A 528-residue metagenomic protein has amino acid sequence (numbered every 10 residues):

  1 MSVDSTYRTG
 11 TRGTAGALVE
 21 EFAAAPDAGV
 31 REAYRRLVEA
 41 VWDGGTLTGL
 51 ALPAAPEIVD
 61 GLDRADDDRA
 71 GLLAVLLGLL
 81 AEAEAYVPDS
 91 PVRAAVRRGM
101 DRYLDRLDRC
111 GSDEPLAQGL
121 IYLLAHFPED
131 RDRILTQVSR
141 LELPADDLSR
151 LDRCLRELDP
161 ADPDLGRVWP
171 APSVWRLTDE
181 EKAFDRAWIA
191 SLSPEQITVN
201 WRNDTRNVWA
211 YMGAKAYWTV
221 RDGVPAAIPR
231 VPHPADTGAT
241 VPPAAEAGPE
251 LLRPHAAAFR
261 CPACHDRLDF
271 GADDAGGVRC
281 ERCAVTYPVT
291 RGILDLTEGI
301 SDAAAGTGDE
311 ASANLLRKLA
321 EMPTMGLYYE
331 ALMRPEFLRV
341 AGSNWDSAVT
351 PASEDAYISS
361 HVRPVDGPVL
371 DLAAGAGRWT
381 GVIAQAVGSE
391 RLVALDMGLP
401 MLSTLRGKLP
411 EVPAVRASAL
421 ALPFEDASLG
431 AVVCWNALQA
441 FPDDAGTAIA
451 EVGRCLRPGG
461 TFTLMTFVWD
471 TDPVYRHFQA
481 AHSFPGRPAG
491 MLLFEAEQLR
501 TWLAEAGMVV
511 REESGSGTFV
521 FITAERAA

Functional and structural regions predicted by a protein language model:
P160, V168-E321: N-terminal auxiliary segments of SAM/dcSAM-dependent transferases
T297-R363: Conserved class I S-adenosyl-L-methionine
P368-A421: Class I SAM-dependent methyltransferase SAM/SAH-binding core
L420-V432: A short acidic, Gly/Pro-enriched loop at the edge of an enzyme's catalytic core that lines a small-molecule cofactor
G430-D444: A short SAM/SAH-binding and catalytic strip from SAM-dependent methyltransferases
G446-P458: A short glycine-rich, Lys/Arg-flanked "PGG" loop and its adjoining helix->strand segment in the class I
T463-G490: Conserved class I S-adenosyl-L-methionine
G490-A506: Short alpha-helix
